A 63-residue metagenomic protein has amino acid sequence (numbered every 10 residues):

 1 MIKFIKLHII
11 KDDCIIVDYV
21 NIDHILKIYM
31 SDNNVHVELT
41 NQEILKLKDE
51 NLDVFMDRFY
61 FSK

Functional and structural regions predicted by a protein language model:
M1-V20, H24-K63: Acidic, Ser/Thr- and proline-rich intrinsically disordered linker/docking segments of eukaryotic scaffolds
